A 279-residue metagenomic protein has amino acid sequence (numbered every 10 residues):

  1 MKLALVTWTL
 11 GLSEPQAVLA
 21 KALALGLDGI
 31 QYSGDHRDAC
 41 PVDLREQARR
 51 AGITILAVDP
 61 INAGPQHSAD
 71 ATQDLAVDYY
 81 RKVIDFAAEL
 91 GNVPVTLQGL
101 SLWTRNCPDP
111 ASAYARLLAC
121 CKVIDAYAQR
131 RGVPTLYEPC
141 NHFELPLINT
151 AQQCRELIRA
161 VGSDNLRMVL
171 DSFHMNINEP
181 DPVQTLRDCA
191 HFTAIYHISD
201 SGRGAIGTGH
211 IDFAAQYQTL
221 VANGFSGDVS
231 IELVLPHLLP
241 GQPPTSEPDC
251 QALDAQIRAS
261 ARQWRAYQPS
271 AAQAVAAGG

Functional and structural regions predicted by a protein language model:
M1-L3, G11-L23, G91, I148 (+2 more regions): Histidine-acidic metal/acid-base catalytic patches
T9-G11, G34-H36, P60-G64, G99-W103 (+4 more regions): Active-site-proximal loop/turn and secondary-structure-junction residues that shape catalytic pockets, frequently
L19-A39, D59-G64: N-terminal substrate-binding region of glycoside hydrolase catalytic domains
D28, T54, V93, S226-G227: Short acidic/polar active-site loop segments enriched in Thr and Asp
Q31, A57-D59, T96, L136 (+3 more regions): Conserved beta-strand positions in the central sheet of alpha/beta enzyme cores
Q31-A51, S101-D109: Glycine-rich, proline-tolerant flexible connector loops at the mouths of alpha/beta enzymes
A39-G52, Y79-G91, L118-A126, V183-D188 (+1 more regions): Short amphipathic alpha-helices and their capping/turn segments at secondary-structure boundaries
D70-R167, I177, Q251-Q263, A271 (+1 more regions): Active-site acidic/histidine proton-transfer and metal-coordination neighborhood in alpha/beta enzyme cores
